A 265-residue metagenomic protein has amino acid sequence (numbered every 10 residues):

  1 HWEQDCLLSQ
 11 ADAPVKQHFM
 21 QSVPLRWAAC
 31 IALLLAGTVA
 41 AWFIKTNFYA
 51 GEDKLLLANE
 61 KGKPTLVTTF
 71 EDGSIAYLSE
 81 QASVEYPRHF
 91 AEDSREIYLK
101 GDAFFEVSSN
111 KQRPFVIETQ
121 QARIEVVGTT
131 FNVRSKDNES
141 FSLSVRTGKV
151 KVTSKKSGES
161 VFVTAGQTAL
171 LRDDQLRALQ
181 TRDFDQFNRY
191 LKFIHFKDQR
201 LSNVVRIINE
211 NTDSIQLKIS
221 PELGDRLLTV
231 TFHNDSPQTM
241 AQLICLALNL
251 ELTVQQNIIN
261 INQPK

Functional and structural regions predicted by a protein language model:
H1-Q17: Disordered, charged N-terminal biogenesis/targeting segments of membrane/secreted proteins
E3-C6, L35, V39: Generic hydrophobic/packing signal
K16-W27, A36-K265: A residue-level detector for the "anchor" residue at the start of short, highly conserved motifs
A29-I31: The transition from N-terminal targeting/processing segments to the mature protein
